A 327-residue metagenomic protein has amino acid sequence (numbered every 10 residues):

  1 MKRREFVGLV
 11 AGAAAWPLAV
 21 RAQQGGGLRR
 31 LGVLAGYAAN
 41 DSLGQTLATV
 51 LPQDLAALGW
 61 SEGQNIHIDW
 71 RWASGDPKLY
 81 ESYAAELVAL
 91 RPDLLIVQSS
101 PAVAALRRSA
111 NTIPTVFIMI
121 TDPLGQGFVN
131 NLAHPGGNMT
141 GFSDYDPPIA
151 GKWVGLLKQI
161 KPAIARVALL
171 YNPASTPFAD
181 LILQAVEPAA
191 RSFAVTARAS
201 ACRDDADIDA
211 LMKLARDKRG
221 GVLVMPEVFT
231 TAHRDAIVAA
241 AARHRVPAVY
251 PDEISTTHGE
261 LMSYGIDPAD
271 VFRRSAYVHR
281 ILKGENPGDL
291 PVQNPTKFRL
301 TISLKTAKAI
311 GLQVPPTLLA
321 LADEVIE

Functional and structural regions predicted by a protein language model:
M1-E327: Short hydrophobic alpha-helices and adjacent helix-cap/hinge residues
